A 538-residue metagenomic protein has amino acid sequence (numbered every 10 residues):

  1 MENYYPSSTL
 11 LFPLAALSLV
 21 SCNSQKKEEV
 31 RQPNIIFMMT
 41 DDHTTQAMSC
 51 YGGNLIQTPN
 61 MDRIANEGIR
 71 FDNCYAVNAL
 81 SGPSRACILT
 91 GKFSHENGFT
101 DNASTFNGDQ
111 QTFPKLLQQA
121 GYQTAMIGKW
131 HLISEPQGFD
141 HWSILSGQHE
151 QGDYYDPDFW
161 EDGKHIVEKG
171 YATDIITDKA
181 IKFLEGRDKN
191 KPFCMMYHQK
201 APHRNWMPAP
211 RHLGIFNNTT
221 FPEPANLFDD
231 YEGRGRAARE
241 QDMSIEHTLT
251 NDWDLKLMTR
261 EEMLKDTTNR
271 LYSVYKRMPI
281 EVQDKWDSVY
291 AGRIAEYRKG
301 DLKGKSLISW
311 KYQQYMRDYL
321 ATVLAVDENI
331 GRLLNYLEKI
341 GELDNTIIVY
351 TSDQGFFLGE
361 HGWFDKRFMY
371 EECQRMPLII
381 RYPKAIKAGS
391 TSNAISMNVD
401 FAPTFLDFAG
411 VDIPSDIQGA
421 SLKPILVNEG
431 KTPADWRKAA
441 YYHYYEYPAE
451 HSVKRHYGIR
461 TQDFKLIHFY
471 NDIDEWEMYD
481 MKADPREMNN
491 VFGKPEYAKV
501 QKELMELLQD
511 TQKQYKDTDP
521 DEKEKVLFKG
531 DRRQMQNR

Functional and structural regions predicted by a protein language model:
E2-S7, F12-S18, C22-Y470, D474-W476 (+3 more regions): Formylglycine-dependent sulfatase
K482: Residues forming the ATP-binding cleft of Hanks-type serine/threonine protein kinase domains
